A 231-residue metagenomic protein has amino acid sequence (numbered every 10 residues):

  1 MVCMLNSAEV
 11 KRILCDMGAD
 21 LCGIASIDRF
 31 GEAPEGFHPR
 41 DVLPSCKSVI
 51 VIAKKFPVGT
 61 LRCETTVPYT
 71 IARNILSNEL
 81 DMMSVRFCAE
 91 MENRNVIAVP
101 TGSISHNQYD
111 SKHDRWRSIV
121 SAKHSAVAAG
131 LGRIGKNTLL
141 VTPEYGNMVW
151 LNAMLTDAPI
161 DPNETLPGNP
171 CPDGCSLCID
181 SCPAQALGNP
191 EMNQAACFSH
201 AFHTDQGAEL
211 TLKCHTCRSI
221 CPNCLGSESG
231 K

Functional and structural regions predicted by a protein language model:
M1-S77: Non-catalytic, usually N-terminal nucleic-acid engagement modules in DNA/RNA processing proteins
A33, P39, T70, I75-K231: Catalytic cores of enzyme domains
